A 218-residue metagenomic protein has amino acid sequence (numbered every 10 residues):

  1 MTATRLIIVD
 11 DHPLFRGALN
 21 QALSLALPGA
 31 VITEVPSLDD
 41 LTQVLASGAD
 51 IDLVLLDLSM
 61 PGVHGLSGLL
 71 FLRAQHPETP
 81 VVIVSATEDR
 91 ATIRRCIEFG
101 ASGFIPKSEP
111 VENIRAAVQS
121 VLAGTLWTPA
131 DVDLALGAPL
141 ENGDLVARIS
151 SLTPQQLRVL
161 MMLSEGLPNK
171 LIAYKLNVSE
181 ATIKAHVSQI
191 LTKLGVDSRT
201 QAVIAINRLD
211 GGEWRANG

Functional and structural regions predicted by a protein language model:
T2-F15, L19-L23, L38, V54 (+1 more regions): Conserved acidic segment of CheY-like receiver
G29-S37, V44, V196: Short hydrophobic/Thr-rich beta-strand motif most characteristic of the beta2 strand and flanking loop of CheY-like
S37, V63-S67: Acidic catalytic/metal-coordinating carboxylates
A49-L55: Active-site beta3 strand of CheY-like receiver
D57-L58, S85: Active-site residues of response regulator receiver
L66-E78: Short amphipathic alpha-helix used as the core "switch/output" element in two-component signaling
I93-E98, G103-S150, P154, R158 (+1 more regions): Short, flexible helix-to-coil linker/hinge segments that flank and couple to helix-turn-helix
G166-Q201: Recognition helix of helix-turn-helix DNA-binding domains
